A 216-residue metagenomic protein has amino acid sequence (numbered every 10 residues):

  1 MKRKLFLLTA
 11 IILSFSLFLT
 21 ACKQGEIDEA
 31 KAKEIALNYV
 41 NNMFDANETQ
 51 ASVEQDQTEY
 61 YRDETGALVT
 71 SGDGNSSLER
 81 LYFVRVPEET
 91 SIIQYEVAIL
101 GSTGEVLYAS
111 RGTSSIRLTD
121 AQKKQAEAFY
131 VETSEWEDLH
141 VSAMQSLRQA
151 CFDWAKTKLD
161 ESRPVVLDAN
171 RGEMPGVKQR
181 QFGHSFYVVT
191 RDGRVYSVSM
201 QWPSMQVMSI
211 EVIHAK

Functional and structural regions predicted by a protein language model:
M1-L5: Positively charged n-region of N-terminal signal peptides that target proteins for export
A10-S14: Hydrophobic membrane-insertion alpha-helices, especially the h-region of bacterial N-terminal signal peptides
L17-A21: C-terminal motif of bacterial Sec signal peptides marking the signal peptidase cleavage site
Q24-G66, Y130-E173: Short, non-transmembrane alpha-helical segments in secretory-pathway proteins
E48-T103, V166-K216: Exposed beta-strand-loop-beta-strand "reactive/processing" segments of non-cytosolic proteins
T103-A109: Cystatin/cathelin-like cysteine-protease inhibitor module
A109-E137: Acidic/histidine-rich, surface-exposed loop or edge segments in extracytoplasmic proteins
